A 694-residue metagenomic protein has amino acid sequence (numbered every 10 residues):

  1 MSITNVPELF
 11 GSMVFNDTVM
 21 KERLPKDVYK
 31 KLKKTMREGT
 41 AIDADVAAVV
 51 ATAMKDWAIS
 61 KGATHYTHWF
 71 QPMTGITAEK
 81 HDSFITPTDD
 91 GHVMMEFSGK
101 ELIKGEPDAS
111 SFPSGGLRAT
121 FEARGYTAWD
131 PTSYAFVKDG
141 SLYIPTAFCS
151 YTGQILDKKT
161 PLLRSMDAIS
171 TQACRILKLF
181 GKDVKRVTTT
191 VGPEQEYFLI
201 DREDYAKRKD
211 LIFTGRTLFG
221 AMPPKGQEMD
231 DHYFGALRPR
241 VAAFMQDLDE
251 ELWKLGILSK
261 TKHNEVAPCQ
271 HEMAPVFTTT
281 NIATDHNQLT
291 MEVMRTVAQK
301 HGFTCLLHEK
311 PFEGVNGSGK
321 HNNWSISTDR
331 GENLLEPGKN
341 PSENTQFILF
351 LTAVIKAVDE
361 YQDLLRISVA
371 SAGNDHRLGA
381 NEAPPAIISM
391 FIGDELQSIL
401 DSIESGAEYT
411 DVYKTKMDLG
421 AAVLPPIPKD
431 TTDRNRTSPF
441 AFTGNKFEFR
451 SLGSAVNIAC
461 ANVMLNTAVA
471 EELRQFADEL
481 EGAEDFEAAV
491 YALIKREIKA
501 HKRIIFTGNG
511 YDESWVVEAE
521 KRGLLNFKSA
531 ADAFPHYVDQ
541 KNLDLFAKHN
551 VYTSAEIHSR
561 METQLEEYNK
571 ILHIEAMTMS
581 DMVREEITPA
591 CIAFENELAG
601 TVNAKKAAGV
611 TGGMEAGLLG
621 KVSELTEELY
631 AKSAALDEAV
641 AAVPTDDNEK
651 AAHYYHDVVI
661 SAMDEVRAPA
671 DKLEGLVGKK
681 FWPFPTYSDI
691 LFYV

Functional and structural regions predicted by a protein language model:
M1-P7: Short, compositionally biased "basic patch" segments
L9-E122: Active-site core of metal-dependent hydrolases
V46, F70, S98, P275 (+5 more regions): Active-site proximal loops enriched in glycine and acidic residues that flank catalytic Cys/His/Asp and coordinate
V46-V50, F70-P72, K100-E101, F148 (+4 more regions): Active-site-proximal loop/turn and secondary-structure-junction residues that shape catalytic pockets, frequently
A63, T67-Q71, T284-K300, I326 (+3 more regions): Hydrophobic/aromatic-rich, well-ordered segments within soluble, folded domains that form packed cores
G75-D90, S110, R208, G215-T217 (+4 more regions): Short linear, low-complexity motifs centered on an aromatic residue
A123-L307, N316-G319, I326-E562: Glycine-rich, acidic/polar active-site loops that bind/position phosphate-bearing ligands
K499-V694: C-terminal amphipathic alpha-helical interaction region
